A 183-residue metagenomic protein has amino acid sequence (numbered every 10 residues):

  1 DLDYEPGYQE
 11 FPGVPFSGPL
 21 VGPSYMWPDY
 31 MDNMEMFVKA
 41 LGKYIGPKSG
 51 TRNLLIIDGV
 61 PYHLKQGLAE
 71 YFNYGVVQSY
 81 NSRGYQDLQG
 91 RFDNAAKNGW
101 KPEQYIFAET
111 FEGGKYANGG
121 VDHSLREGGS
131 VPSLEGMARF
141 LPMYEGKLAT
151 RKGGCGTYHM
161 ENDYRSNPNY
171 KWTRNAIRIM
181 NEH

Functional and structural regions predicted by a protein language model:
D1-H183: Secreted glycan hydrolases and related glycan-binding modules that recognize and/or cleave
